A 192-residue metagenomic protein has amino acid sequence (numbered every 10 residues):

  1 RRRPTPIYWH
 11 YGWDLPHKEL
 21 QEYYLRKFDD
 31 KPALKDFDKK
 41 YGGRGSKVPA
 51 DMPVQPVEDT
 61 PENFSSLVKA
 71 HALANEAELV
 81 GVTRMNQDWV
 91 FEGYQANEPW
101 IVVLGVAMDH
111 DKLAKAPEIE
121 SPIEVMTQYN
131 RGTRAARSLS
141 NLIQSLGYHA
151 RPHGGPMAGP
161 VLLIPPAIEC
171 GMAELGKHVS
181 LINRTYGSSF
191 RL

Functional and structural regions predicted by a protein language model:
R1-E120: Non-catalytic, usually N-terminal nucleic-acid engagement modules in DNA/RNA processing proteins
E62, K69, E78-L192: Catalytic cores of enzyme domains
